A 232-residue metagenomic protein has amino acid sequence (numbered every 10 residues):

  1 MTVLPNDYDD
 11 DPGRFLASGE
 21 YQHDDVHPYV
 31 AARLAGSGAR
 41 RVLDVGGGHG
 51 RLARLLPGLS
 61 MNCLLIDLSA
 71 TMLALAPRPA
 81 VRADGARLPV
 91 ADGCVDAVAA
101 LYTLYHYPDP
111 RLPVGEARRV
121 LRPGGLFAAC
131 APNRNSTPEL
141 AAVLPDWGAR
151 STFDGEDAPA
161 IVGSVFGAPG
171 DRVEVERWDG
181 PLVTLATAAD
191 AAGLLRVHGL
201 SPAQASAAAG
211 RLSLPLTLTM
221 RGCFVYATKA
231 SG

Functional and structural regions predicted by a protein language model:
M1-G38, R51-L55, M72: Conserved class I S-adenosyl-L-methionine
R41, N62, C94-D96, L126: Structural signature of beta-strand start/N-cap positions in the alpha/beta core of ABC transporter nucleotide-binding
R41-R87: Class I SAM-dependent methyltransferase SAM/SAH-binding core
H49-R51, A160, G167-G232: Conserved Class I S-adenosyl-L-methionine
R54-P57, V114, R118: A structural alpha-helix within SAM-dependent methyltransferase catalytic domains
A86-V98: A short acidic, Gly/Pro-enriched loop at the edge of an enzyme's catalytic core that lines a small-molecule cofactor
A97-D109: A short SAM/SAH-binding and catalytic strip from SAM-dependent methyltransferases
R111, R118, R122-V183, L200-Q204 (+1 more regions): Conserved catalytic/acceptor-binding region of the Class I
